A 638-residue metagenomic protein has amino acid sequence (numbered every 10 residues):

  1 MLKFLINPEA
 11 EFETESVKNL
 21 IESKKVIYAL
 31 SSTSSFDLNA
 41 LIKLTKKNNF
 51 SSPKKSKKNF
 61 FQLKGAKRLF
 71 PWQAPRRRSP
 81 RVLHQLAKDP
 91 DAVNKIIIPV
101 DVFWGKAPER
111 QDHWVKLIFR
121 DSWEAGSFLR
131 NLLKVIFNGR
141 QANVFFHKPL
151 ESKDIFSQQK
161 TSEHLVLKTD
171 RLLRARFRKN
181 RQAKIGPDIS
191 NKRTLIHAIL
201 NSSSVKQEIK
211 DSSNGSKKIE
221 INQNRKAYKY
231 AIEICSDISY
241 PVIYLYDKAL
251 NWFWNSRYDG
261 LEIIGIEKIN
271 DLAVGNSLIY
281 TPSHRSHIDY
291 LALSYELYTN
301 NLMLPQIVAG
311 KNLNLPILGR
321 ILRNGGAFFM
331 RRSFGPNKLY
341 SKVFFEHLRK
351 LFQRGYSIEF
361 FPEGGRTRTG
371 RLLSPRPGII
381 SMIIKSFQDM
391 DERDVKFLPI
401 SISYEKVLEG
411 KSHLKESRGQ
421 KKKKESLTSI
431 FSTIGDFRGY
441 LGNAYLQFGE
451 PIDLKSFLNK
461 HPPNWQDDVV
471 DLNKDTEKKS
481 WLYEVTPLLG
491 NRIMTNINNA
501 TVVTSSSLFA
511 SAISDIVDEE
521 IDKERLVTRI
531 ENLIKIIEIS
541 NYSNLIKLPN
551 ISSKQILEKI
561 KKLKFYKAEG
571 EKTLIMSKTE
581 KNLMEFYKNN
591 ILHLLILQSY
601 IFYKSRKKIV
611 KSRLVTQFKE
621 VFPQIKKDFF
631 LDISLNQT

Functional and structural regions predicted by a protein language model:
M1-T638: Membrane-interfacial terminal anchoring regions of lipid-handling membrane enzymes
